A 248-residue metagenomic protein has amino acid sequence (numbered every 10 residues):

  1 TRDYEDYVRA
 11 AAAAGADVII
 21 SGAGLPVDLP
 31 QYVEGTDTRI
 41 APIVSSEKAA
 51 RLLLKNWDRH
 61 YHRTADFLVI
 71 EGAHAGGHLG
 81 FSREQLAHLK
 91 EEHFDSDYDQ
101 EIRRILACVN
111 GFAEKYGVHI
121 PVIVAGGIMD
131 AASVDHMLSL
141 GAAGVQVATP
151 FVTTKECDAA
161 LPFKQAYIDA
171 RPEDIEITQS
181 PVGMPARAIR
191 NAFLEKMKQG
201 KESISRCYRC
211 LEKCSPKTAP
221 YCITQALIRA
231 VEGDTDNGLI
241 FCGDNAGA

Functional and structural regions predicted by a protein language model:
T1-K115: Active-site entrance/lid segments in N-terminal catalytic domains of soluble metabolic enzymes
G22, A125-G126: Short His-Asn-centered micro-motif
L25-P26, I128-D130: Gly/Ser/Thr-rich loops at beta-strand to alpha-helix junctions that form or flank small-molecule/cofactor-binding
A75-I123, M129-A248: Conserved active-site-proximal phosphate/metal-binding subdomains
